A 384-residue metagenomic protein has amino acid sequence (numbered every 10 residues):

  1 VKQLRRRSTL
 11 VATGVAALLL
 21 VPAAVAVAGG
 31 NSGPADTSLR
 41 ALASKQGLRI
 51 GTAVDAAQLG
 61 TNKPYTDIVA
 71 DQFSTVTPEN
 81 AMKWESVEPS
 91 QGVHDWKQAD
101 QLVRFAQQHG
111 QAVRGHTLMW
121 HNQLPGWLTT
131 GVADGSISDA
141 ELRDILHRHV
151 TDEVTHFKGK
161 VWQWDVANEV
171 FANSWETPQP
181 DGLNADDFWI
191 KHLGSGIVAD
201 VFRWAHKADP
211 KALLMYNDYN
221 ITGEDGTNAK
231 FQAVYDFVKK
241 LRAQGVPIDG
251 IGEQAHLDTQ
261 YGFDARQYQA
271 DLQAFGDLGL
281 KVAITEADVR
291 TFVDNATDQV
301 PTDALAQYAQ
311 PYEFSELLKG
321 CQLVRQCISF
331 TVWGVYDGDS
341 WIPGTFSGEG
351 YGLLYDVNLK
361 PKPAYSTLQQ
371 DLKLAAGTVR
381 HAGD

Functional and structural regions predicted by a protein language model:
K2-G29: Secretory targeting and sorting signals
G33-E79: Boundary/entry segment of secreted carbohydrate-active catalytic domains
L39-R40, D71-Q91, K97-I221, V289-D294: Substrate-binding cleft and catalytic face of glycoside hydrolase catalytic domains, especially the flexible beta-alpha
A53-P64, W84-K97, L124, F171-W175 (+4 more regions): Acidic-and-aromatic substrate-binding clefts and catalytic sites of carbohydrate-active enzymes
A56-Q72, A99, R143-E153, N228-L241 (+2 more regions): Short, acidic/polar
R104-Q107, A112, I190-N217, N228-D298 (+1 more regions): Glycoside hydrolase catalytic-domain groove-lining segments
H256, A283-E286, A306-G348, D356: Substrate-binding cleft of secreted/luminal carbohydrate-active enzymes
S347-K373: Extended substrate-binding grooves/exosites of carbohydrate-active enzymes
